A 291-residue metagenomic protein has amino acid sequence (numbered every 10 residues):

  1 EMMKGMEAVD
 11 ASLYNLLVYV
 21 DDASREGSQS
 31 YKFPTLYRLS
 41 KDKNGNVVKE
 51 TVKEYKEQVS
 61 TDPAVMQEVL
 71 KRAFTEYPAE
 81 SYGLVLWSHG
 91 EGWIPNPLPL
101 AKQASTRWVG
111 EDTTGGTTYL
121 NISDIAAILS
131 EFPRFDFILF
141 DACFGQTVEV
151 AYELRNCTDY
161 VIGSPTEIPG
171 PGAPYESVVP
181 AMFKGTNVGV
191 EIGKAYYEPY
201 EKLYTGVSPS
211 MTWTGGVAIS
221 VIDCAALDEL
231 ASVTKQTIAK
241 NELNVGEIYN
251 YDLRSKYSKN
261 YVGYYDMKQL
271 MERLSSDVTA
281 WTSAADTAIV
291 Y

Functional and structural regions predicted by a protein language model:
E1-V85, G90, I94-A126, E247-Y291: Divalent cation-coordinating acidic motifs and surrounding scaffolds that mediate Ca2+/Mg2+/Mn2+/Zn2+-dependent binding
P99-Y291: Terminal, contiguous helix-loop blocks that mediate binding/assembly
